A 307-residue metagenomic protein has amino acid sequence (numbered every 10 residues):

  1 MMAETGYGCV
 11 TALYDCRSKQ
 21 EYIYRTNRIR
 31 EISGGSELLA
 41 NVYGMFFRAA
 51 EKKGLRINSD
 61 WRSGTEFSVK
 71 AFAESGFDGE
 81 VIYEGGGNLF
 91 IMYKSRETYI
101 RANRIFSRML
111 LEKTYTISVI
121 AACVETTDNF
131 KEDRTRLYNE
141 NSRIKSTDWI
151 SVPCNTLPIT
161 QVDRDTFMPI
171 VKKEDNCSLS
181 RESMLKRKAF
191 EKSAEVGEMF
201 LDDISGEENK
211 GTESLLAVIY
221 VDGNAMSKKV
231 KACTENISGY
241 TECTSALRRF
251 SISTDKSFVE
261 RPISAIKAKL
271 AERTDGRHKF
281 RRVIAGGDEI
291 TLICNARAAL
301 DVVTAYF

Functional and structural regions predicted by a protein language model:
M1-F307: Regulatory and interdomain segments flanking nucleotide-handling catalytic cores in signaling/defense enzymes
